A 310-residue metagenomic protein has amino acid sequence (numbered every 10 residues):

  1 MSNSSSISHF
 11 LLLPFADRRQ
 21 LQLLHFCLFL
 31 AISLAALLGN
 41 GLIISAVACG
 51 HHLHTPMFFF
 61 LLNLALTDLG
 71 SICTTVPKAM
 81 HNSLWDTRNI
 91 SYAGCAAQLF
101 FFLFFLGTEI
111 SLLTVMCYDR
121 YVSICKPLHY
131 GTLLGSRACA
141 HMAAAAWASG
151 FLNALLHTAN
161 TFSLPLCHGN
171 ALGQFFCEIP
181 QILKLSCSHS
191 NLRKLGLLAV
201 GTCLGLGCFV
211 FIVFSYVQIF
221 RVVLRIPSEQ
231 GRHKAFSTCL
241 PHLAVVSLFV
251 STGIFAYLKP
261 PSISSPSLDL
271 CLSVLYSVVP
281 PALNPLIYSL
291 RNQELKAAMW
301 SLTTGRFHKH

Functional and structural regions predicted by a protein language model:
M1-H310: Transmembrane helical core of 7TM receptor-like proteins
